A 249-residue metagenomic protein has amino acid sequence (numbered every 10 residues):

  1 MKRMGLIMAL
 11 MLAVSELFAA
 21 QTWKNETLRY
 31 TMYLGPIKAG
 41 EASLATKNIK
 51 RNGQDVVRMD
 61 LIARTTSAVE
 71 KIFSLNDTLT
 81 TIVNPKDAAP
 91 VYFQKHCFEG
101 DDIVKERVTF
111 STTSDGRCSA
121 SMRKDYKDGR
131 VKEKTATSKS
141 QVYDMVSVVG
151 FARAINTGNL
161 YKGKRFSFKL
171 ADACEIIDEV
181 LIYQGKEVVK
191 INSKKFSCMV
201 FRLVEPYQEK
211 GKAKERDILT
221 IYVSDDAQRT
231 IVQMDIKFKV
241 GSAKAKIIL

Functional and structural regions predicted by a protein language model:
M4-A13: Sec-dependent N-terminal signal peptides
A13-V14, T46: Single-residue recognition of alpha-helix boundary sites
S15-A19: Sec/Tat signal peptide C-region and signal peptidase I cleavage site
A20-S114, T157-L249: Acidic, serine/threonine-rich low-complexity disordered tracts
V108-R153: Hydrophobic, well-structured mid-protein blocks that either form specific transmembrane helices
